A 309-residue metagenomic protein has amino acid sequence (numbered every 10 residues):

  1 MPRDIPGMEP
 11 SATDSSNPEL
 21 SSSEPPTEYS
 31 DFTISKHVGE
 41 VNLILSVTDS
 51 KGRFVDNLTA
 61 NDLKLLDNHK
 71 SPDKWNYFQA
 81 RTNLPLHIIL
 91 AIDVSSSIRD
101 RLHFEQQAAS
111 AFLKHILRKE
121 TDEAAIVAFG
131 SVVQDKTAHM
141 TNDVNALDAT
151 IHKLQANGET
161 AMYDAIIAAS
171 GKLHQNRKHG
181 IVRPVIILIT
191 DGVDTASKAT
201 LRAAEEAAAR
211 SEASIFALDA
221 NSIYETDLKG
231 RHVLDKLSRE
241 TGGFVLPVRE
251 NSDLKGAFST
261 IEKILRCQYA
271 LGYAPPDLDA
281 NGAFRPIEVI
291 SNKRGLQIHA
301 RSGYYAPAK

Functional and structural regions predicted by a protein language model:
M1-K309: Scaffold/interface architecture of coatomer-like assemblies
